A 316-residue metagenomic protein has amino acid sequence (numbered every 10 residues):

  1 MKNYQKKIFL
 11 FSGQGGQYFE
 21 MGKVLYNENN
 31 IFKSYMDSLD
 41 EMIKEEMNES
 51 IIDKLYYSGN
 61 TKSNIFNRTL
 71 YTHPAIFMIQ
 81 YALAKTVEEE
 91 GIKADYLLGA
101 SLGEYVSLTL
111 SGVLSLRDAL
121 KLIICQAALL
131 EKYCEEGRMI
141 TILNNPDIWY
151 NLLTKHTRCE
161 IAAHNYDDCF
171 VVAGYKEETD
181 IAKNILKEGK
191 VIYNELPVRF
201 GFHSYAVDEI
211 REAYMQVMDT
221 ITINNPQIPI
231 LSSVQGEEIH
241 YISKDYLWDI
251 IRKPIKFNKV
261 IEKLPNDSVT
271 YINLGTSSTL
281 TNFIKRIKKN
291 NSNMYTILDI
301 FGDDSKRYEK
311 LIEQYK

Functional and structural regions predicted by a protein language model:
K2-T154, I192-P197, Y271-F283, S292-D304 (+1 more regions): FabD-like malonyl-/acyl-CoA
T72-F77, Y81-A82, E177, K253-K263: Conserved adenosine/adenylate-binding substructure
G99-S101, H164, Y175: Conserved alpha/beta-hydrolase "nucleophile elbow" surrounding the catalytic nucleophile
T141, K190-R286, Y295-Y315: Acyltransferase
P146, G174-D180: Helix N-cap motif at beta-to-alpha junctions
L153-H156, T179-G189: Short amphipathic alpha-helices in soluble, non-transmembrane regions that often serve as interface/regulatory elements
R158-A162: A short linear hydrophobic-aromatic micro-motif
D168-G174: A generic structural motif
